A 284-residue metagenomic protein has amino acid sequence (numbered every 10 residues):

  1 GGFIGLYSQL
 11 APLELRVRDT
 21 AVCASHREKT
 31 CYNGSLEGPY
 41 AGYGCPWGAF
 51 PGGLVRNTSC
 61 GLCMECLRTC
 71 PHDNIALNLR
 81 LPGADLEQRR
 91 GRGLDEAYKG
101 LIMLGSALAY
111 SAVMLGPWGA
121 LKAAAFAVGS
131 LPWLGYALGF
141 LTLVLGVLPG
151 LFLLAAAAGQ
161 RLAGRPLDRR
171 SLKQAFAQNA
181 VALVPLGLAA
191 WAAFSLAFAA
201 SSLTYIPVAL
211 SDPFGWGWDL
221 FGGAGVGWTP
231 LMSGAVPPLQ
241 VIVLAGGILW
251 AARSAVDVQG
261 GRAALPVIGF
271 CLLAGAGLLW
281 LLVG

Functional and structural regions predicted by a protein language model:
G1-Q88, S195-A199, I206: Membrane-proximal soluble regions of multi-pass membrane proteins
R89-L104, Q174-L188, G261-C271: Alpha-helical transmembrane segments and their helix-start/interface "positive-inside/aromatic belt" motifs in integral
G100-Y110, L183-T204, G275: Hydrophobic alpha-helical membrane-insertion segments
S111-A125, L196-W216: Membrane-helix interface motif
K122-L138, G223-V236: Membrane-interface segments at the starts/ends of alpha-helical transmembrane spans
L145-R165, L239-G261: Transmembrane alpha-helical segments in integral membrane proteins
L183-G187, L203, P207-Q259: Hydrophobic alpha-helical transmembrane segments and adjacent short intramembrane/lumenal linkers of inner/organellar
W191, A263-G284: Final/C-terminal transmembrane alpha-helix of multipass membrane proteins
